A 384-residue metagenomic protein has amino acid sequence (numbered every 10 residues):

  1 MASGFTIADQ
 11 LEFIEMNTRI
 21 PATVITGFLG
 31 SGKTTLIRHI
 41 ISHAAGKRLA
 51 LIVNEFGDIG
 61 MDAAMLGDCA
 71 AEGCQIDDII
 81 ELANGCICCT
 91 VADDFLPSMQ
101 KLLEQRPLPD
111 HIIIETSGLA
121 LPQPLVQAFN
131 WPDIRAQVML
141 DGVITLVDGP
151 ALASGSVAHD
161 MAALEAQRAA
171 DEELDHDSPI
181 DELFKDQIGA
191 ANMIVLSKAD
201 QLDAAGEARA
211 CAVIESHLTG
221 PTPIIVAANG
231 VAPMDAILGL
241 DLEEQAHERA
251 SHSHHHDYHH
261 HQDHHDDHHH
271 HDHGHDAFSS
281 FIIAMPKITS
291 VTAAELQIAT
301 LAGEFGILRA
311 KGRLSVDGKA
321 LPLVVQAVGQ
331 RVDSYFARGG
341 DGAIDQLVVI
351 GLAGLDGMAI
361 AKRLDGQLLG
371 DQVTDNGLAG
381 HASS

Functional and structural regions predicted by a protein language model:
A2-F13, M161-G339, A353-M358, K362-S384: C-terminal accessory "lid"/substrate-recognition subdomains
A2-T26, S31-E182: Nucleotide-state-sensitive switch-loop elements of NTP-binding domains
G27, L51, I283, G312-L314 (+1 more regions): Preference for bulky hydrophobic residues occupying beta-strand positions in well-ordered beta-sheet regions
V53, V147, A327-G329, G351: Flexible glycine-/small-residue-rich
E55, V143, I224, A294 (+1 more regions): A residue-level signal for conserved active-site and pocket-lining positions in enzyme catalytic cores
D110, A277-F281, D345-L347: Short amphipathic alpha-helical segments
D141, L323, D345: Change "...and in nucleic-acid phosphodiester-cleaving endonucleases..." to "...and in nucleic-acid processing enzymes
